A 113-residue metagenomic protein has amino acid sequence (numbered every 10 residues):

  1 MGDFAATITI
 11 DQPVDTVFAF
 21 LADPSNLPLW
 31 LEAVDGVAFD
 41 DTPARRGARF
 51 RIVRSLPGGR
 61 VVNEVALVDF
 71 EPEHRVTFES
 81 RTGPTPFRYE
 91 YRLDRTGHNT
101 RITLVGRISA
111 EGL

Functional and structural regions predicted by a protein language model:
M1-R46: Hydrophobic ligand-binding cavity/cleft-lining segments
D3-A5, R60-E64, P86-E90: Short, surface-exposed coil-to-beta transition loops
V14-D15, T42-R45, V68-E73, R92-R101: A short, structured loop/turn motif at beta-sheet edges
A38, V65-D69, E79: A short, surface-exposed loop/turn module that caps and links secondary-structure elements
R45, R51, E64, E90 (+1 more regions): C-terminal and inter-domain tail/linker signature
R49-S55, V76-T82: Short beta-strand segments that buttress and anchor functional surface loops
S55-V61, A110-L113: Short, cysteine-centered beta-strand-loop-beta hairpins and adjacent loop/turn segments enriched in charged/polar
R81-L113: Beta-strand/loop substructures that line and gate deep hydrophobic ligand-binding cavities in soluble
